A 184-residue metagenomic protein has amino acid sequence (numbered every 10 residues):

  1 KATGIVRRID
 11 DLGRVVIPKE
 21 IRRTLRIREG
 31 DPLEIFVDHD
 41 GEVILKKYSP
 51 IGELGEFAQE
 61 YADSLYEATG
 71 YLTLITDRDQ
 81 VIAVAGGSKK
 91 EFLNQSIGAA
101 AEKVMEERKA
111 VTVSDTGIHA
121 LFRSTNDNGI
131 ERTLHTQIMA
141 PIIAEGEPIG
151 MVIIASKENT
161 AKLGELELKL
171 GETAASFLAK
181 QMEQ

Functional and structural regions predicted by a protein language model:
G13-L25: Short beta-strand-centered segments at strand-helix junctions
G41, I142-V152: Short hydrophobic/glycine-rich mini-motifs in sensory/regulatory modules that couple input to downstream signaling
G55-S64, S96-E102, G150-Q184: Juxtadomain coupling helices with adjacent low-complexity linkers
A62-A68, T73: Short regulatory alpha-helical segment in sensory/regulatory domains of signaling proteins that mediates
L72-V84: Short hydrophobic alpha-helical segments used for membrane anchoring or interfacial signaling
E91-S124, N128: Regulatory sensory and allosteric helical modules in signal-transduction proteins and certain transcription factors
H135-I143: A short, aliphatic-rich beta-strand micro-motif
